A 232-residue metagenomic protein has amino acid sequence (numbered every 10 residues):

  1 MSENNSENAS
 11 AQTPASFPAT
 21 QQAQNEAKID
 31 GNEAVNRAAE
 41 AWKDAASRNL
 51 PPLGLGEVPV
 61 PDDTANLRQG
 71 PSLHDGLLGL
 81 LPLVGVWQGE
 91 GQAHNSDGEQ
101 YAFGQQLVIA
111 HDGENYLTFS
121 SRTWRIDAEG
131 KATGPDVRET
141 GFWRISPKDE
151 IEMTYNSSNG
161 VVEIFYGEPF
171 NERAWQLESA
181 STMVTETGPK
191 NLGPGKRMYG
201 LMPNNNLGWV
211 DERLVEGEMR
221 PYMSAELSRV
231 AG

Functional and structural regions predicted by a protein language model:
S2-Y116, L214-G232: Amphipathic/hydrophobic helical signal segments and adjacent flexible N-terminal regions that mediate secretion
P51-G54, G134-D136, L192: Signature of extracytoplasmic/envelope-associated structural regions
V58-A65, S121, I145, L177 (+1 more regions): A generic structural signal for ordered alpha-helices
D63, G70-G76, G91-H94, R125-E129 (+3 more regions): Short secondary-structure boundary micro-motifs
L81, A110-H111, R144, E168-P169 (+2 more regions): Well-ordered beta-strand positions
V86-Q92, S120-R122, F142, T154 (+3 more regions): Residue-level recognition of well-ordered beta-strand positions that form the cores of beta-sheet-rich folds across
D97-P189: Central antiparallel beta-sheet cores of small beta-barrel/beta-sandwich binding domains
V184-G232: Mixed-charge, glycine-accented linear interaction segment located at domain edges/termini
